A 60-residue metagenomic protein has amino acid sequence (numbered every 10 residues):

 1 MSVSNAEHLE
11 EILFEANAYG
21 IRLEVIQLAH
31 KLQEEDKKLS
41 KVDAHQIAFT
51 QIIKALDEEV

Functional and structural regions predicted by a protein language model:
M1-V60: C-terminal alpha-helical interaction appendages
